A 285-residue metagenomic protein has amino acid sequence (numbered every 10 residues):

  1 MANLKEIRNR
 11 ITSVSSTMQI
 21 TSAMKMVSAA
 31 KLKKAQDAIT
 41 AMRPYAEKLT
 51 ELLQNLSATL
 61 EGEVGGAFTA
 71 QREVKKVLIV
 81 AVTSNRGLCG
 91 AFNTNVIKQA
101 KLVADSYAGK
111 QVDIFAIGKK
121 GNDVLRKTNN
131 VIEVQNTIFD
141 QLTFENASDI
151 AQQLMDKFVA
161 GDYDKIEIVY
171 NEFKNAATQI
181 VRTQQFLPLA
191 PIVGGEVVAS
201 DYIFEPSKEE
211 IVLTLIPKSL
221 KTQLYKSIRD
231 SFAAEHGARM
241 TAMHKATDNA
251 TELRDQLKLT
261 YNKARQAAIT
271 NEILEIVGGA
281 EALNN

Functional and structural regions predicted by a protein language model:
M1-N285: C-terminal beta-strand-loop-alpha-helix "lid" module of Rossmann-like NAD(P)-dependent dehydrogenases
